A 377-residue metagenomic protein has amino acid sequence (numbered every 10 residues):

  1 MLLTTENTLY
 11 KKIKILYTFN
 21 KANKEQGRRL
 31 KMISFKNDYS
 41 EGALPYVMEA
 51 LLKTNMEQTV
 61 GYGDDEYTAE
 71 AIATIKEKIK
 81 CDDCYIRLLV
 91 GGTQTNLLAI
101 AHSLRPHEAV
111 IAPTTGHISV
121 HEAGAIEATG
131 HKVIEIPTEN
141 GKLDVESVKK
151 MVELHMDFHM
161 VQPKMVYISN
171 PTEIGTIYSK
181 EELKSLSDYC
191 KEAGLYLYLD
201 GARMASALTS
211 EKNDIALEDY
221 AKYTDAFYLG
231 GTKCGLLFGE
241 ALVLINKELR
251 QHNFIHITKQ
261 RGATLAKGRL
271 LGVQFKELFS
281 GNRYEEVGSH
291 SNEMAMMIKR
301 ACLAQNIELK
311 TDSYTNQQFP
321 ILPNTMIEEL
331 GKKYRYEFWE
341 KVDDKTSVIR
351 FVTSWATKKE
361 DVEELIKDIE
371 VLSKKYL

Functional and structural regions predicted by a protein language model:
K11-K31: Short, Lys/Arg-enriched N-terminal segments with co-localized hydrophobic residues within the first ~10-30 amino acids
F35, L143-G201: Active-site phosphate-binding strand-loop segment of PLP-dependent enzymes
L44-G92, T114-S119, A125: Conserved N-terminal alpha-helix of the aminotransferase class I/II PLP-enzyme fold
Q94, L104-Q162: PLP-dependent aminotransferase-like
R105-P106, M296, R300-S373, L377: Conserved C-terminal alpha-helix-loop-beta "cap" of PLP-dependent enzymes that closes/shapes the active-site mouth
E139, I177, I215-Y314: Active-site C-terminal subdomain of aminotransferase-like
S179-D188, E192, R203-A226: Active-site pre-lysine segment of PLP-dependent enzymes
